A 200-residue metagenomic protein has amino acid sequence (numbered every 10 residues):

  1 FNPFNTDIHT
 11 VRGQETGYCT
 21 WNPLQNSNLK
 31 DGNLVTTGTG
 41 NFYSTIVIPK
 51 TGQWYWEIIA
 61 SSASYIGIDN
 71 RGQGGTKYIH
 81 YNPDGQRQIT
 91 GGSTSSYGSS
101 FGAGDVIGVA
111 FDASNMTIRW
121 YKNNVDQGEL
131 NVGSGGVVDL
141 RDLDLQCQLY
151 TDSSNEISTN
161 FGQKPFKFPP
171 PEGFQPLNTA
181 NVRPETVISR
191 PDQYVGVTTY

Functional and structural regions predicted by a protein language model:
F1-Y200: PRY/SPRY (B30.2) beta-sandwich protein-interaction domains and their adjacent Ser/Pro/Gly-rich low-complexity linkers
